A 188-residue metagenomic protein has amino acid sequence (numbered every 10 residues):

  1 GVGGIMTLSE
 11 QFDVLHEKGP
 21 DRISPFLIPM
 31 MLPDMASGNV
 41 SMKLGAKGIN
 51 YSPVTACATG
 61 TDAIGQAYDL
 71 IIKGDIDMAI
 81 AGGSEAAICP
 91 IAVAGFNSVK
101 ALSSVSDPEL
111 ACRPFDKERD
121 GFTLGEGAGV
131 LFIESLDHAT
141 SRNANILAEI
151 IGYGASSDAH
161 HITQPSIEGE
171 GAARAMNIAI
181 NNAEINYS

Functional and structural regions predicted by a protein language model:
G1-G3, T55-T59, G83-I88, G152-S157: Acidic, glycine-rich active-site loops and adjacent beta-strand->loop/helix elements that engage anionic groups
V2-Y51, N97-K100: Active-site-proximal gating segment of KS-fold condensing enzymes and close homologs
M6, H16, L44, G48 (+6 more regions): Structural signal for hydrophobic packing residues in well-ordered secondary-structure cores of soluble enzyme domains
T7-Q11, C89-G95, H160-T163: Short acidic, glycine/serine/threonine-rich loops at helix termini
R22-P29, N50-A56, E118-L124, I162-S166: Flexible, glycine/proline-enriched loop segments at strand-loop-helix junctions that form or flank small-ligand binding
P33-S37, S41-L44, I49-E85, T123-A144: Active-site-proximal alpha-helical scaffold in enzymes
G83-E118: Phosphate/pyrophosphate-binding betaalpha-module
D107-Y187: Condensing-enzyme catalytic core mediating Claisen C-C bond formation in acyl metabolism
